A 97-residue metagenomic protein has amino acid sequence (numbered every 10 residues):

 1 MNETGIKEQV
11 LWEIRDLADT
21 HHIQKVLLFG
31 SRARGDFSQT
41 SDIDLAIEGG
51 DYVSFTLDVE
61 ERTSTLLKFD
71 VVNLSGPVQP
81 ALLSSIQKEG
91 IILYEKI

Functional and structural regions predicted by a protein language model:
M1-L27, A33-Q39, E48-I97: Catalytic core of pol beta-like nucleotidyltransferases
